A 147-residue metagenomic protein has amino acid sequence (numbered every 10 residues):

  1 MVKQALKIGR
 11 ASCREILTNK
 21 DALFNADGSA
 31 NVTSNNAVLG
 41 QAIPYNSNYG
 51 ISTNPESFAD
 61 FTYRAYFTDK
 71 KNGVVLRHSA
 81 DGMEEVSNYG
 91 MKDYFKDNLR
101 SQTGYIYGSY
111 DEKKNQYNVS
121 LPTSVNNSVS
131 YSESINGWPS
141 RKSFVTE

Functional and structural regions predicted by a protein language model:
V2-E147: Beta-sheet-dominated scaffold domains
